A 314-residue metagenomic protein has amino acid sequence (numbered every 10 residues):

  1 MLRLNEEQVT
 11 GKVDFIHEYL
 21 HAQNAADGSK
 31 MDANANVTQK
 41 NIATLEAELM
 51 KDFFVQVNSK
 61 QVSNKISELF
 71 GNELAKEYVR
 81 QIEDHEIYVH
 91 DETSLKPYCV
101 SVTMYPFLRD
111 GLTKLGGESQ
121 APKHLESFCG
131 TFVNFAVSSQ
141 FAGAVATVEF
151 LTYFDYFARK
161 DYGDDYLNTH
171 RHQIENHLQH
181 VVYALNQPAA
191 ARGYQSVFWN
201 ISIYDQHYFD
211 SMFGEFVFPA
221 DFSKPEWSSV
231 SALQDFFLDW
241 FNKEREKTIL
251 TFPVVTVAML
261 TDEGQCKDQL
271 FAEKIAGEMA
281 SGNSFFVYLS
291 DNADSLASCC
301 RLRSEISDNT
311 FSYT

Functional and structural regions predicted by a protein language model:
L2-T314: Conserved catalytic cores of very large enzyme subunits
